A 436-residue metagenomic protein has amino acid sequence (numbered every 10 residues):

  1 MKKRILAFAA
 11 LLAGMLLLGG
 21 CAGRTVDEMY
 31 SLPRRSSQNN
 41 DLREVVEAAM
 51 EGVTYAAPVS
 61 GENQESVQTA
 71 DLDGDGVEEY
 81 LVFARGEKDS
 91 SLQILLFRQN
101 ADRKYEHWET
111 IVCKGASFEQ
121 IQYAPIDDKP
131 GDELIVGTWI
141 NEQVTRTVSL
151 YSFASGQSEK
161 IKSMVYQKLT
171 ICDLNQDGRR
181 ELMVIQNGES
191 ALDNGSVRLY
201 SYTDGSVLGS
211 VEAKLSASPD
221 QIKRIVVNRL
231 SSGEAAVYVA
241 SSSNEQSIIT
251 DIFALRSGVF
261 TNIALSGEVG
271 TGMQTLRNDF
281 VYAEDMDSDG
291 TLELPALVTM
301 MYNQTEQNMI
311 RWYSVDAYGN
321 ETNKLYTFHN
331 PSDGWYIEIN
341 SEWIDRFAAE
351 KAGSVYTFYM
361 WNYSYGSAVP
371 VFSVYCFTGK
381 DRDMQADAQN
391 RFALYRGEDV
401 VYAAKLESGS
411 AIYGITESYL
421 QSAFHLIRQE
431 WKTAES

Functional and structural regions predicted by a protein language model:
K2-V26: Sec-dependent N-terminal signal peptides of Gram-positive bacterial secreted proteins and lipoproteins
L6, T327-F328, I412: Residue-level detector of alpha-helix boundaries and kinks
G19-K351, V355-M360, D381-Q385, R391-A403 (+1 more regions): Beta-propeller-forming repeat regions
Y359, S373-F377, K405: Residues in well-ordered beta-strands of folded domains
S364-D381: A short acidic-to-branched-hydrophobic micro-motif
D399-Q421: Domain-scale activation on soluble regions of proteins
